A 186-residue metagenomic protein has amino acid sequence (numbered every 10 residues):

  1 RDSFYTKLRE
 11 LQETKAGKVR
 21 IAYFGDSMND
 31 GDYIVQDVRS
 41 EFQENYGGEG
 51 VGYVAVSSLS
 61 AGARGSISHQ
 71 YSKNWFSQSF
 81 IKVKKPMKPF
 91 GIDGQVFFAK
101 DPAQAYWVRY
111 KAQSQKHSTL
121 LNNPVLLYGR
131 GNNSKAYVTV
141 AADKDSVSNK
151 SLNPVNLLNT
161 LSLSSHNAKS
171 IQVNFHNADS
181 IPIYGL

Functional and structural regions predicted by a protein language model:
R1-F24, M28-G185: N-terminal secretory targeting modules
